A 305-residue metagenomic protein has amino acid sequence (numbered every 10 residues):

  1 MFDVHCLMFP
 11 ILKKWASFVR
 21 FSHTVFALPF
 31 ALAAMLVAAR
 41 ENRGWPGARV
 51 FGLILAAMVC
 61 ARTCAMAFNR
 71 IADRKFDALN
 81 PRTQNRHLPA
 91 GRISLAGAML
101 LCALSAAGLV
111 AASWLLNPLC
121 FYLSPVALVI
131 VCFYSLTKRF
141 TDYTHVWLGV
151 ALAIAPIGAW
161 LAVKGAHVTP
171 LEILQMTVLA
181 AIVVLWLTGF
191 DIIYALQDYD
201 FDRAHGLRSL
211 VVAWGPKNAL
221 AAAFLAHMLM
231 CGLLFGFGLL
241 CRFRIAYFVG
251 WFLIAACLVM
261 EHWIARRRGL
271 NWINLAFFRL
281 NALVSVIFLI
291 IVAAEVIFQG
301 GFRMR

Functional and structural regions predicted by a protein language model:
M1-M8, G301-R305: Short, basic, low-complexity termini and linkers enriched in Ser/Thr/Gly/Pro that act as targeting/leader peptides
M8-K13, M66-I93, D191-K217, W263-I273: Cytosolic, membrane-interface loops and tails of multi-pass inner-membrane proteins
F9, L239-G301: Extended hydrophobic alpha-helices typical of membrane-associated regions
F9-S17, C64, R86-L171, V178 (+3 more regions): Intramembrane alpha-helical segments
S17-L28, R92-L104, Y143, L148 (+2 more regions): Select subsegments of transmembrane alpha-helices in polytopic membrane proteins, especially boundary-proximal
P29-A34, H87, L148-V163, A213-P216 (+1 more regions): Small-residue-rich segments of transmembrane alpha-helices in multi-pass membrane proteins, especially helix faces
F30-A33, V37, E41-A72, R82 (+5 more regions): Membrane-embedded alpha-helical segments that form the functional core of polytopic membrane enzymes, especially those
F51-M58, R74-P125, A204-R244, F248 (+1 more regions): Multi-pass membrane catalytic core of lipid/isoprenoid biosynthesis enzymes
